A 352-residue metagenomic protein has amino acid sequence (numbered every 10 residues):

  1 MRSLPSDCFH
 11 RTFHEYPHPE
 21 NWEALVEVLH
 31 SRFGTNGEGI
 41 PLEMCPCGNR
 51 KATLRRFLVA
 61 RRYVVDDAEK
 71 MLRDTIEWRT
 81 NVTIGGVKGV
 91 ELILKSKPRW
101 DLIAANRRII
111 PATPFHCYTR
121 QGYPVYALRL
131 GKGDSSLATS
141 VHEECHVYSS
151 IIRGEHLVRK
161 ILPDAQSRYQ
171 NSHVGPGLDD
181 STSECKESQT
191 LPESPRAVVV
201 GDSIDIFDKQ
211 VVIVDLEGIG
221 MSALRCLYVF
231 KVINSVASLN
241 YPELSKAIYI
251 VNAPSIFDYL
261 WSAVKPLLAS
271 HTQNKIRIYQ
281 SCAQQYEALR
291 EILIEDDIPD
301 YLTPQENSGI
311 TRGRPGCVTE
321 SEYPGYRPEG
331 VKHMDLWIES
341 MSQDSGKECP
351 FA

Functional and structural regions predicted by a protein language model:
M1-A352: Basic, amphipathic alpha-helical/coil surface patches used to engage anionic, phosphate-bearing ligands and membranes
